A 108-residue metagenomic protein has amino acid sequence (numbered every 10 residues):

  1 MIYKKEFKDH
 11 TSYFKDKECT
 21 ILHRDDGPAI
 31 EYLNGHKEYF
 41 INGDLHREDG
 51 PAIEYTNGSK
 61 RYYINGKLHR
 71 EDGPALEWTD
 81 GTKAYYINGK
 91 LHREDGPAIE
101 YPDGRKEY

Functional and structural regions predicted by a protein language model:
M1-Y108: Glycine/tyrosine- and acidic-biased, solvent-exposed loop/turn segments at the edges of beta-strands
